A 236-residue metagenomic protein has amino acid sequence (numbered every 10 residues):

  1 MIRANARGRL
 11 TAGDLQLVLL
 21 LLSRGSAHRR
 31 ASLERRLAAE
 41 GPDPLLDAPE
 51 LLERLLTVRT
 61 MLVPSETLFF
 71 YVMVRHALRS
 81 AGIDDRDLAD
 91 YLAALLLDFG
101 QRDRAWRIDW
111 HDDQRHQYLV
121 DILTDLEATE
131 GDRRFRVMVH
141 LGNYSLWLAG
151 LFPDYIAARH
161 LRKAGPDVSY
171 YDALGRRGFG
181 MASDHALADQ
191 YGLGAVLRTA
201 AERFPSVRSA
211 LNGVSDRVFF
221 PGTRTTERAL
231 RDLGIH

Functional and structural regions predicted by a protein language model:
M1-I235: Polar/charged low-complexity regulatory segments
